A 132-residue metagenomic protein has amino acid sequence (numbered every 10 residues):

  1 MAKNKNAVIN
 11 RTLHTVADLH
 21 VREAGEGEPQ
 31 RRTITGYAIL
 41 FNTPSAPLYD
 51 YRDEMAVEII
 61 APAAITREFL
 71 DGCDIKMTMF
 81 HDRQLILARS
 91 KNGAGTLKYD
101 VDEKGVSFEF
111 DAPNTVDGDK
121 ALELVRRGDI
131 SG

Functional and structural regions predicted by a protein language model:
M1-G132: Signature of dsDNA virion morphogenesis modules
